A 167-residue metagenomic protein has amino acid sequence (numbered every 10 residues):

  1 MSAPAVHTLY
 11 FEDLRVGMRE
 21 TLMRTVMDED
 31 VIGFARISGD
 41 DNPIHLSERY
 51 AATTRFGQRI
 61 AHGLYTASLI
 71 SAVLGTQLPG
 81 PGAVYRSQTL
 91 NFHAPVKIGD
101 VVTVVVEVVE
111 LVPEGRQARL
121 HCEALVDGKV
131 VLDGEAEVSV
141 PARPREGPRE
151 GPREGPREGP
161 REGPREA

Functional and structural regions predicted by a protein language model:
M1-V16, V96-A167: HotDog/MaoC-like acyl-thioester-processing domains
S2-A61: Catalytic strand-loop segment that frames the active site of acyl-thioester-processing enzymes
V16-M18, L22, D30, D40-N42 (+4 more regions): A generic structural signal for short beta-strands and their flanking turns/coil linkers
T21-V26, N91, E137-S139: Generic structural detector for well-ordered beta-strands
I44-L46, F56-G57, V84-Y85, L90-N91 (+4 more regions): Short, intrinsically disordered/low-complexity patches at protein termini and at juxtamembrane boundaries
A52-A61, Y65-V105: Hydrophobic beta-strand-centered segment that forms part of the acyl-chain substrate-binding groove
